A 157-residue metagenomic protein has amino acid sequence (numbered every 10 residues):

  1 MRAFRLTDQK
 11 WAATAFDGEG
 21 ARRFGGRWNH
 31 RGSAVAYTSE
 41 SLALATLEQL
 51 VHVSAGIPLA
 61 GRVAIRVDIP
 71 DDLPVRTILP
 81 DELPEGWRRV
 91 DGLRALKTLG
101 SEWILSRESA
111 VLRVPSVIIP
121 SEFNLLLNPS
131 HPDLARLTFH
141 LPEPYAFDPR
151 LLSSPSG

Functional and structural regions predicted by a protein language model:
R2-D17, P58-G157: Active-site and NAD+-binding cores of ADP-ribose-processing enzymes
R5, A13-N29, A36-Y37: NAD-dependent ADP-ribosyltransferases
G20, A36-S39, A45, G100 (+1 more regions): Small-side-chain structural scaffolding
A21-R22, L50-H52, K97, L112: Glycine-rich, charged/polar anion/phosphate-binding loops that engage phosphate groups from diverse ligands
R23-W28, A55-I57, P115: Short, flexible, solvent-exposed loop/turn segments with mixed acidic/basic and small polar residues
F24, S33, L141-E143: A general marker of short, structured functional hotspots
H30-I78: Short, well-structured hydrophobic secondary-structure segments
